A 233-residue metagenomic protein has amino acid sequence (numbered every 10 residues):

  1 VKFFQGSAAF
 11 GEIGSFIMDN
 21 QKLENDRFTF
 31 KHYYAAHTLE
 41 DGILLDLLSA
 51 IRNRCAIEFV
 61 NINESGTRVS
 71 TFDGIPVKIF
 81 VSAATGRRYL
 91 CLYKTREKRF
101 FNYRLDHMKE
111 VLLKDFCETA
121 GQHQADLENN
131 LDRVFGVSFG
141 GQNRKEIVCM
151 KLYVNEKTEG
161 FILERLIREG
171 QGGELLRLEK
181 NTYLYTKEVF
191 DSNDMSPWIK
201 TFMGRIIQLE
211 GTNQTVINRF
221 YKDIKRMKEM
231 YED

Functional and structural regions predicted by a protein language model:
V1-I62: Bulky hydrophobic/aromatic content
F30-Y33, S70, L113: Helix-loop junctions and short alpha-helical segments
E40-N102: Loop-centered beta-sheet repeat module
I75-P76, Y89-K94, E128-G140: Glycine-rich, charged/polar anion/phosphate-binding loops that engage phosphate groups from diverse ligands
R88-Y89, E110, V148-K151: Conserved active-site beta-strand-loop modules that form the wall/rim of enzyme catalytic pockets and either contain
R96-D132: Flexible linker/loop signature enriched in Pro/Ser/Thr and Pro/Gly
N129-D233: Polybasic (Lys/Arg-rich)
